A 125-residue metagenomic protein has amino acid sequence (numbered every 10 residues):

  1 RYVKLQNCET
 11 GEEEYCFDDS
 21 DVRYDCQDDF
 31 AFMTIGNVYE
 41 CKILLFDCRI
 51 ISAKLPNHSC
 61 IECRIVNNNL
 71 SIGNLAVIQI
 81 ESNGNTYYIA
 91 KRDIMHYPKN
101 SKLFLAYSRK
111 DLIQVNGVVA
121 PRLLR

Functional and structural regions predicted by a protein language model:
R1-C16, V66-N85: Short beta-strand/loop turn elements enriched in aromatics
Y2-N57: Acidic (E/D-rich), amphipathic helical modules within compact regulatory domains
V3, V22, V38, V66 (+2 more regions): Extended aliphatic helical segments
T10-M33, E81-D111, R125: Beta-strand/loop nucleic-acid-binding surfaces
Y15, I51-A53, G73, Y88-A90 (+1 more regions): Short acidic, gly/pro-rich beta-turn/loop elements at beta-sheet edges and active-site/ligand-binding grooves
M33-R49, K99-R122: Flexible glycine-rich surface loops and low-complexity tracts that mediate binding to linear polymers
K54-A76, E81-S82, L105, R125: Structural detector for short beta-strands of small beta-barrel domains
